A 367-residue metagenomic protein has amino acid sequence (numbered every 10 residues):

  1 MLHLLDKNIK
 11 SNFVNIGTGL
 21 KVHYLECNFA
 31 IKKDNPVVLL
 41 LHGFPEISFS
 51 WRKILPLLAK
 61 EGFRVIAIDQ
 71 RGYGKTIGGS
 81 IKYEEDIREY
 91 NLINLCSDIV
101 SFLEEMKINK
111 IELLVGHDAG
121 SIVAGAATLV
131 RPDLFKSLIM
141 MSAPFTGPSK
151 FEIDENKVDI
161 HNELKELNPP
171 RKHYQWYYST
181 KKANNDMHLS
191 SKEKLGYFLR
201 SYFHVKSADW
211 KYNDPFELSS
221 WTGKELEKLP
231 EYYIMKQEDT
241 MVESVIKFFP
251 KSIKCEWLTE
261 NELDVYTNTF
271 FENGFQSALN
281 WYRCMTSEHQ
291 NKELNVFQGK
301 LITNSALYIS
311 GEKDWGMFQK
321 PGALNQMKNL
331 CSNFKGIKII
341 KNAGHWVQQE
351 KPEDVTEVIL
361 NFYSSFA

Functional and structural regions predicted by a protein language model:
L2-I9, V22, A30, V37 (+3 more regions): Flexible "cap/lid" subdomain of the alpha/beta-hydrolase fold that forms the substrate-access gate
D34-H42: Short beta-strand element of the alpha/beta-hydrolase
H42-F44, G116-H117: Conserved alpha/beta-hydrolase "nucleophile elbow" surrounding the catalytic nucleophile
P45-K53, V65: Serine-hydrolase catalytic-loop signature spanning alpha/beta hydrolases and amidase-signature enzymes
F49-R52, V100, G125-L129, T356-L360: Short, hydrophobic alpha-helix immediately C-terminal to the catalytic nucleophile
L57-S80: Conserved alpha/beta-hydrolase
F334-A367: Catalytic active-site module of serine/aspartate enzymes centered on a nucleophile-bearing elbow/loop
